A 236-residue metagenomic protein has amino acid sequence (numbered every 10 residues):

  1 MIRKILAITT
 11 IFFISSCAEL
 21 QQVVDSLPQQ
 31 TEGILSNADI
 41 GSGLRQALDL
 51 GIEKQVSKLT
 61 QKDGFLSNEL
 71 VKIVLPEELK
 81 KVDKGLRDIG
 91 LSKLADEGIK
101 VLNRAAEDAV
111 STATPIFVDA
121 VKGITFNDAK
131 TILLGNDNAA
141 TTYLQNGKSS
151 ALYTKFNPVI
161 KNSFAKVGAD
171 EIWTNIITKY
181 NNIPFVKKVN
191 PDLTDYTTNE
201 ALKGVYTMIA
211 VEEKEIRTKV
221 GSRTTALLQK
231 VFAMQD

Functional and structural regions predicted by a protein language model:
I2-I8: Sec-dependent signal peptide recognition, specifically the positively charged N-region followed immediately by
F13-S16: C-terminal motif of bacterial Sec signal peptides marking the signal peptidase cleavage site
A18-Q21: Bacterial signal peptide processing site
V23-V101: N-terminal Sec/ER secretory leader and immediately downstream segment of secreted/extracellular precursors
L59, L91, T112, T142-Y143 (+2 more regions): Alpha-helical transmembrane segments and their juxtamembrane interface "caps" in small multi-pass membrane proteins
K93-S163: Mid-length scaffold segments of soluble, non-membrane domains
V159-E200: An amphipathic alpha-helical core segment
A201-D236: A cross-kingdom marker for long, charged
